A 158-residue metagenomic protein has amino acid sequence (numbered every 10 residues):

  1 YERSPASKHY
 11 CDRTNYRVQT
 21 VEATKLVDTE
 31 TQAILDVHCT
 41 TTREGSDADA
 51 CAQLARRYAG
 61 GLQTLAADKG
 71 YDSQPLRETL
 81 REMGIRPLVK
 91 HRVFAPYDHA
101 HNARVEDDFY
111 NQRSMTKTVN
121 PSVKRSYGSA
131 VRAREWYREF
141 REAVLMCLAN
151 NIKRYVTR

Functional and structural regions predicted by a protein language model:
Y1-E82: Polybasic low-complexity intrinsically disordered regions
A50, M115, V119, R141-L145: Catalytic-loop motifs flanking and including active-site residues across diverse enzymes
T64, K69-Y137: Helix-centered, glycine/charged polyanion-binding patches within enzymatic domains that contact phosphate-containing
W136-R158: Charge-patterned, long linear interaction tracts outside catalytic cores
